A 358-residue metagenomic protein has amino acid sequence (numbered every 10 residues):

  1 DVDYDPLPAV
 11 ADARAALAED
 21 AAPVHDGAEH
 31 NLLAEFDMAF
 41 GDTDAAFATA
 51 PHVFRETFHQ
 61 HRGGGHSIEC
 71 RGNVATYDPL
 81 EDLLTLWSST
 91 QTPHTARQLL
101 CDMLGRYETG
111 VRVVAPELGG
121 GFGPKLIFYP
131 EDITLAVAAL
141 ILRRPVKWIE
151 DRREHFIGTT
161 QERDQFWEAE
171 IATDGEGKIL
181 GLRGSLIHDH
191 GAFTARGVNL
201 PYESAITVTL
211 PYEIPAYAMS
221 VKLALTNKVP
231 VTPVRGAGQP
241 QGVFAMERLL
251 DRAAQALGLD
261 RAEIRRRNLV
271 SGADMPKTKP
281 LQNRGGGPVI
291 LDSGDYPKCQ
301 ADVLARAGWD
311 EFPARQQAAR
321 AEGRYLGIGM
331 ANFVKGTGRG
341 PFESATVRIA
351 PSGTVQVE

Functional and structural regions predicted by a protein language model:
D1-E358: Structural alpha/beta core scaffold segments of enzyme domains
